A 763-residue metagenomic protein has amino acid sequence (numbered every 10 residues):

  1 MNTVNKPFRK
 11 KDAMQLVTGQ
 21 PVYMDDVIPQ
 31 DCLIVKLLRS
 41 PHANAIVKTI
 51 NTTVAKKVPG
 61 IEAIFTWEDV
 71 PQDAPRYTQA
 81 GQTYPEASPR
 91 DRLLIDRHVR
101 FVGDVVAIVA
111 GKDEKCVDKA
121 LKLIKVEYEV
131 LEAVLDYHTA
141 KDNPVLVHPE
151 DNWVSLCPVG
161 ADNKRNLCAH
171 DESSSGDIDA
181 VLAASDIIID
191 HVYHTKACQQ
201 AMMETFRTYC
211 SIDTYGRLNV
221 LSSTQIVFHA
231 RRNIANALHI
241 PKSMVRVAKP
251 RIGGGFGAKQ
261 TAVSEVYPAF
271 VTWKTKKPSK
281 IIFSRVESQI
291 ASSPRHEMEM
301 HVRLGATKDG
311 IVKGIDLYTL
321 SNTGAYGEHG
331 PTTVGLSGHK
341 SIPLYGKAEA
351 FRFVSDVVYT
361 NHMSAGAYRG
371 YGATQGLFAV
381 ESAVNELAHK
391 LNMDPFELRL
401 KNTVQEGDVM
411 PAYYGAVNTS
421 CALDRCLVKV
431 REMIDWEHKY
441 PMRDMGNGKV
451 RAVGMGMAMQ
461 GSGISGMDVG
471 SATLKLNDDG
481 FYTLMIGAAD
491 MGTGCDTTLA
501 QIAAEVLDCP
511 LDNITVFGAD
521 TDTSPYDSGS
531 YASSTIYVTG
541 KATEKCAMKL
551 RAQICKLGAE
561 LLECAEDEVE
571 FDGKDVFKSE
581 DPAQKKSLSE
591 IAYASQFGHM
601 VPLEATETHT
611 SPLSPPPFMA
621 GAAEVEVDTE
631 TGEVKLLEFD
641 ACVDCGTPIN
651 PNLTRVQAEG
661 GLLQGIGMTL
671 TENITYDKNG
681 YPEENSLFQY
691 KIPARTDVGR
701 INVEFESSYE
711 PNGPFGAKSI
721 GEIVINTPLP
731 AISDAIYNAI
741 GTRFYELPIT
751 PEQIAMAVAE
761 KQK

Functional and structural regions predicted by a protein language model:
M1-D162, K274: Flexible, low-hydrophobicity surface segments
K6, D12-Q15, Q82-P85, A161-T208 (+5 more regions): Glycine-rich loop/linker segments at domain edges
W67-E68, H239-M244, K274-S279, K308 (+2 more regions): C-terminal catalytic domains of large/alpha subunits in multi-subunit enzymes
A74-Q79, A120-L123, S222, R231-N233 (+12 more regions): Short acidic, glycine/serine/threonine-rich loops at helix termini
D96-H98, P241-K249, W273-S284, S288-A291: Conserved catalytic cysteine-centered active-site region of acyl-thioester-dependent Claisen-condensing enzymes
V147-L238, T403-F481, P612, E683-E704: Helix-loop-helix junctions that connect adjacent transmembrane helices in secondary transporters/permeases, recognized
R232, G253-K276, K280-F283, C495-A503: Thiamine diphosphate
S462-S524, T539: Catalytic phosphate/nucleotide-handling subdomain of diverse soluble enzymes
